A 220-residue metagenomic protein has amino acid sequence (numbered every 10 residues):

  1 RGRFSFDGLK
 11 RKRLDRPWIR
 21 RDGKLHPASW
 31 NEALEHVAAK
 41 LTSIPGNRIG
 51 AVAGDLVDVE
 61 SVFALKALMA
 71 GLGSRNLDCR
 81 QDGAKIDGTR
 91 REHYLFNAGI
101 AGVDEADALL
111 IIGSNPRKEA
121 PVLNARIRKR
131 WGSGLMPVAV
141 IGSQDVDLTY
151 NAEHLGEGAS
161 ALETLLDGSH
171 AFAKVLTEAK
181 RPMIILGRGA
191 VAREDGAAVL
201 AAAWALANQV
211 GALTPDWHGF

Functional and structural regions predicted by a protein language model:
R1-A171, E178, R188-A190: N-terminal export/assembly segments and adjacent metallocofactor-ligating motifs of anaerobic energy-metabolism
L176-E178, P215: Short helix-terminating capping/connector loops at secondary-structure junctions
M183-F220: A glycine-rich, hydrophobic/aromatic-adjacent loop/helix-cap motif
